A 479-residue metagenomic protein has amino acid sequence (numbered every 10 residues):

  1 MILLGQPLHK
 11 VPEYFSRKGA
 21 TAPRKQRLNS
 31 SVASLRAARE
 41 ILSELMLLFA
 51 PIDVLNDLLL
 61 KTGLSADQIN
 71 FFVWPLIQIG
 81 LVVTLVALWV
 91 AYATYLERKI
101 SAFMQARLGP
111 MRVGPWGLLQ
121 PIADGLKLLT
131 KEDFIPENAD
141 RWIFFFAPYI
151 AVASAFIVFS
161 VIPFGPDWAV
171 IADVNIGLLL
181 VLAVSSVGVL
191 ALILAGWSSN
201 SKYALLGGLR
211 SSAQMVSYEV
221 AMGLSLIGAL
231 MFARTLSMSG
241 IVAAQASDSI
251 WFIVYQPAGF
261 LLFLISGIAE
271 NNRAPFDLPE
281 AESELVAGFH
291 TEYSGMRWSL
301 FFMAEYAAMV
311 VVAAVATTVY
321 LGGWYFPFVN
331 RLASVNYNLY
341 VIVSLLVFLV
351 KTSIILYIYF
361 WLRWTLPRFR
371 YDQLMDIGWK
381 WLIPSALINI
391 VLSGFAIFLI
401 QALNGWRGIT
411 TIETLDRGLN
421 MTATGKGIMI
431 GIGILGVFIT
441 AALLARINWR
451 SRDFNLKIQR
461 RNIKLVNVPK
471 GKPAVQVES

Functional and structural regions predicted by a protein language model:
L4-K10, R17-S43: Short, low-complexity, charge-dense intrinsically disordered segments
K10, F15, S30, V54-L58 (+1 more regions): Short linear motifs in intrinsically disordered/low-complexity regions
E13, A20-P23, V32-L35, Y95 (+3 more regions): General helical secondary-structure elements
L45-S479: Selective transmembrane helix interface/packing segments
